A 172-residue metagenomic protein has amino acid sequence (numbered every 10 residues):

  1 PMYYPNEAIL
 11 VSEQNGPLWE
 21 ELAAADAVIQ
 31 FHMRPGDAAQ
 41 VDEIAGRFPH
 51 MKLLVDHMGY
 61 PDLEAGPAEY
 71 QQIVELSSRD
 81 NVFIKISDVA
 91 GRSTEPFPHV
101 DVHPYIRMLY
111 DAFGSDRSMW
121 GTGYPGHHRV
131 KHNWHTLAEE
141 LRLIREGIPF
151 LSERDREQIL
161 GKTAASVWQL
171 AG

Functional and structural regions predicted by a protein language model:
P1, M51-K52, D80-F83, N133-I144: Active-site gating loops and adjacent loop-to-helix segments of metal-dependent hydrolytic enzymes
P1-A8: Structural motif corresponding to the early beta-alpha repeats
P5, F31, R92, E146 (+1 more regions): Short, flexible active-site loop motifs that bind/organize anionic cofactors or intermediates
I9-W120, H128: Catalytic pocket-lining loop regions of alpha/beta-barrel enzymes, especially the amidohydrolase/enolase/GH5 lineages
R107-M108, F113-R117, V130-G172: Mid-to-C-terminal alpha-helical segments outside catalytic/metal-binding sites
G123: Acidic, metal-binding active-site segment of PIN/NYN-like and related structure-specific nucleases
